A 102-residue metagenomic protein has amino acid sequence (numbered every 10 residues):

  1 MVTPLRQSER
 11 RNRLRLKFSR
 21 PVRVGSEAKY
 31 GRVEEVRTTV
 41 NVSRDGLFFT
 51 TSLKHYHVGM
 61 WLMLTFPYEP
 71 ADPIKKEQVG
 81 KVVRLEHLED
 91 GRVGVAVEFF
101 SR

Functional and structural regions predicted by a protein language model:
M1-R102: Structured alpha-helical
